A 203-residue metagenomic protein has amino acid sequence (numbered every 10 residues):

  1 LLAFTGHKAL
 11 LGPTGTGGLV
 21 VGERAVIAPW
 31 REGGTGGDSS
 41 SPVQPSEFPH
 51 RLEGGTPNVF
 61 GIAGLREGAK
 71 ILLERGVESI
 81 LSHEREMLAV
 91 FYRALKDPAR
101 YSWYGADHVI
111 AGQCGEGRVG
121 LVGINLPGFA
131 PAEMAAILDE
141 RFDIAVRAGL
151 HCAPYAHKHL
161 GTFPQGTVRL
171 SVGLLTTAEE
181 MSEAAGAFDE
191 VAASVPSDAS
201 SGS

Functional and structural regions predicted by a protein language model:
L1-S203: Pyridoxal 5′-phosphate
